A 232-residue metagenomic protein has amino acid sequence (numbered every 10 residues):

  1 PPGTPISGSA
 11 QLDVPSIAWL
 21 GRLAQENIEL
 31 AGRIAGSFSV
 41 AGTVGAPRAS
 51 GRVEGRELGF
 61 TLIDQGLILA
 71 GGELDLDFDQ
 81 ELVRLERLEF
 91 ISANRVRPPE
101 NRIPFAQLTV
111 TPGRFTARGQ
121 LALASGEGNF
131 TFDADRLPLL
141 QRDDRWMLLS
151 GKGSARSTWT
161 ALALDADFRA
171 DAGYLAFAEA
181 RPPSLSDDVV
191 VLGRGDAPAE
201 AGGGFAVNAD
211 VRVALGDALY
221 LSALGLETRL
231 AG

Functional and structural regions predicted by a protein language model:
P1-F90, R102-G232: Membrane-proximal interfacial segments on either side of biological membranes
